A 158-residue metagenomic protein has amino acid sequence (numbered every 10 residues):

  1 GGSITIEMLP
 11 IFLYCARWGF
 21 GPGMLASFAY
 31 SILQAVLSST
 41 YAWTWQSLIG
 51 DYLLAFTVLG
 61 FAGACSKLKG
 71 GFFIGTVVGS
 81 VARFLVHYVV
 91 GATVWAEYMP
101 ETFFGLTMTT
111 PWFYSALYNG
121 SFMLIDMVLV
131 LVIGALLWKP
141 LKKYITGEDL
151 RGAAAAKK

Functional and structural regions predicted by a protein language model:
G1-R17, G21-L25: Hydrophobic transmembrane alpha-helices
G1-S3, A29-A64, I74, Y88 (+2 more regions): Interfacial aromatic-anchored transmembrane helix boundaries in multi-pass membrane proteins
M8, D51-L59, F84, D126-L131: Core segments of transmembrane alpha-helices that mediate helix-helix packing or line hydrophobic substrate/ligand
A16-W18, F61-L68, L137-I145: Structural signal for the C-terminal ends of transmembrane alpha-helices and the immediately following loop
G23-S27, T44, F72-G79, S115: Alpha-helical transmembrane segments and their helix-entry boundary regions
L25-I32, I49, L53, V78-L85 (+2 more regions): Hydrophobic residues within alpha-helical transmembrane segments of multi-pass solute transporters/permease subunits
K67-L85, G152-K158: Internal alpha-helical transmembrane segments of multi-pass membrane proteins
T110-K158: Alpha-helical transmembrane segments and their cytosolic interface
